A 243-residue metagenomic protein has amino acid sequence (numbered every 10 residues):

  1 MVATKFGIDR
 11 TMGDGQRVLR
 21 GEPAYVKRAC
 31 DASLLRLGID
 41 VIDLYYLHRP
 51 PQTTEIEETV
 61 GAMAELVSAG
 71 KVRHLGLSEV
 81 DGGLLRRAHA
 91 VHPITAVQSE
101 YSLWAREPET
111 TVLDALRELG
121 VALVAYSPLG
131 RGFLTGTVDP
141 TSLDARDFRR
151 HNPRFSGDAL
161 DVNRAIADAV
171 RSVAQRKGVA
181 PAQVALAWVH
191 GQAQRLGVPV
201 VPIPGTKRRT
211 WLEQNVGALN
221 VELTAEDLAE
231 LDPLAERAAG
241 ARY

Functional and structural regions predicted by a protein language model:
M1-T11: A short, structured active-site edge motif that brings together acidic residues
V2, S33, I42, E55 (+8 more regions): Conserved, mostly hydrophobic/aromatic
F6-I8, D81, Y101-A105, S127-L134 (+2 more regions): Glycine-rich beta-alpha junction loops
D9-E107, T111: Glycine/proline-rich, positively charged, aromatic-decorated active-site loop/lid region on the catalytic face
M12-D14, R117-V173, R195-L196, R242: Glycine-rich, positively charged active-site loop/lid region within alpha/beta enzyme cores that binds and organizes
L19-G21, V91-T95, L113-R117, P140-D144 (+1 more regions): Short, hinge-like loop/turn segments at secondary-structure boundaries
V67, A159-N220: Conserved short secondary-structure transition element at the edge of the structured enzyme core that lines
